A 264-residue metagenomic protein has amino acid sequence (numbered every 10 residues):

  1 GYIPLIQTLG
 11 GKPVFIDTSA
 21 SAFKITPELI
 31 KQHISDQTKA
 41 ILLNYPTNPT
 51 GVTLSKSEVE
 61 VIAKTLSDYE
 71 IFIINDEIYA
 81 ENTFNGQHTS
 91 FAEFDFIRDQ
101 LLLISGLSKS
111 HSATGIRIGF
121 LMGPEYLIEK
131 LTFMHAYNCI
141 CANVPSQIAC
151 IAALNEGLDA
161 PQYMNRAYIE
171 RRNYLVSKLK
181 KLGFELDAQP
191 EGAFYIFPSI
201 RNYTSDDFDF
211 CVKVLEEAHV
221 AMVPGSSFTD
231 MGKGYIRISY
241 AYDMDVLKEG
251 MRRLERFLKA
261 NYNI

Functional and structural regions predicted by a protein language model:
G1-I264: PLP-dependent class I/II
